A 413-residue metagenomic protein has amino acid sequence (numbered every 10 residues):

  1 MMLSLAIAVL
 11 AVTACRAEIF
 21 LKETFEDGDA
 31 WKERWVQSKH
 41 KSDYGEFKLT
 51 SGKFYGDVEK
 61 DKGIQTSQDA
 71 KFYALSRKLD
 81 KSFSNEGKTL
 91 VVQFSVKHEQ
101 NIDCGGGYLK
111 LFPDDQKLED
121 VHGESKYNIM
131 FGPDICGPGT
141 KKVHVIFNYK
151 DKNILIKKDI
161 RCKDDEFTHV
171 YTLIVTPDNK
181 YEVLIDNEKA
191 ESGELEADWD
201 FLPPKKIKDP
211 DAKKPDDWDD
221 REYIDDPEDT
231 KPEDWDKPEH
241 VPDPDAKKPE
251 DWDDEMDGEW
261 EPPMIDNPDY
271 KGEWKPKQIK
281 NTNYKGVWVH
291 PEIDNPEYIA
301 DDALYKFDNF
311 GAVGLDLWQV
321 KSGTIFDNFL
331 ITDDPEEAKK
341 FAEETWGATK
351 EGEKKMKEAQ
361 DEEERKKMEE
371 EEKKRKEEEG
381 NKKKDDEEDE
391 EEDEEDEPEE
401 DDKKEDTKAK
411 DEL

Functional and structural regions predicted by a protein language model:
V9-L10, A14-K41: Extracellular carbohydrate-recognition regions
D29-G63, S125-G132: Extracellular glycan-recognition surfaces and repeat-rich motifs
V36-K39, G105-D120: Aromatic-rich beta-strand patches that line glycan-recognition/binding surfaces of extracellular proteins
S51-A74, K141-F147: Short carbohydrate-recognition loop motifs
Q68-G87, I156-I160: Short surface loop/edge beta-strand patches of beta-sandwich-type extracellular domains that form ligand-contact sites
F147-T172: Short, aromatic/His-centered strand-loop micro-motif at the edge of beta-sheets
F167-D186: Localized edge beta-strand/strand-to-loop motifs within extracellular or lumenal beta-rich domains
E188-F307: Short, solvent-exposed beta-strand-to-loop segments that form ligand-recognition rims of beta-rich domains
